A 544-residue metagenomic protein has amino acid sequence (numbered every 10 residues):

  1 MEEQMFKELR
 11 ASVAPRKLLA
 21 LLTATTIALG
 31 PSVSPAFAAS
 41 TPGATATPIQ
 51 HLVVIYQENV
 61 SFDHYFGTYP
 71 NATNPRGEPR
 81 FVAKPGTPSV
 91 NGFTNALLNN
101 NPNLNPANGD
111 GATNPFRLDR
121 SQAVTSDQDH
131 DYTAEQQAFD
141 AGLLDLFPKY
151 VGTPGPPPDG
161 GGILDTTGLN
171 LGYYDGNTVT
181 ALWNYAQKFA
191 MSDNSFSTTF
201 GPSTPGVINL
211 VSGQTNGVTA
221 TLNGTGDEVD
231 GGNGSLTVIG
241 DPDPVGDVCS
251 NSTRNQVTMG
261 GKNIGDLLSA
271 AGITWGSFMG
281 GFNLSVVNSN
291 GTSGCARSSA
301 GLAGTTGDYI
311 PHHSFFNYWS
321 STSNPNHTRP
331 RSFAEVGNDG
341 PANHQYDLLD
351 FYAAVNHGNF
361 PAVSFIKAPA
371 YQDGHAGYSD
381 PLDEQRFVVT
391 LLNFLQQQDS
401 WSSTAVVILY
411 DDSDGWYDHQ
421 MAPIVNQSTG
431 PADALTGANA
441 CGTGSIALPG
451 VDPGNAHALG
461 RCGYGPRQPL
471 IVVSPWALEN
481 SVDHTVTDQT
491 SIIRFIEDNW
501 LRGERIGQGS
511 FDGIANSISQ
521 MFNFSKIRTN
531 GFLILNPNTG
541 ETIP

Functional and structural regions predicted by a protein language model:
M1-Q4: Short, Lys/Arg-enriched N-terminal segments with co-localized hydrophobic residues within the first ~10-30 amino acids
F6-L22: Bacterial N-terminal signal peptides that target proteins for export
A11, L21, L29-P31, H484: Intrinsically disordered and other compositionally biased segments
P15-R16, T23, G30-P31, R461: Residues at the start of alpha-helices and the adjacent loop-to-helix junctions
R16, L22-T23, S126, W500: A periodicity- and composition-biased signal for non-globular, repetitive helical segments
I27-F37: C-terminal segment of classical bacterial N-terminal signal peptides
A36-P544: N-terminal pro-sequences and low-complexity stem/linker regions of secreted or lumenal proteins
